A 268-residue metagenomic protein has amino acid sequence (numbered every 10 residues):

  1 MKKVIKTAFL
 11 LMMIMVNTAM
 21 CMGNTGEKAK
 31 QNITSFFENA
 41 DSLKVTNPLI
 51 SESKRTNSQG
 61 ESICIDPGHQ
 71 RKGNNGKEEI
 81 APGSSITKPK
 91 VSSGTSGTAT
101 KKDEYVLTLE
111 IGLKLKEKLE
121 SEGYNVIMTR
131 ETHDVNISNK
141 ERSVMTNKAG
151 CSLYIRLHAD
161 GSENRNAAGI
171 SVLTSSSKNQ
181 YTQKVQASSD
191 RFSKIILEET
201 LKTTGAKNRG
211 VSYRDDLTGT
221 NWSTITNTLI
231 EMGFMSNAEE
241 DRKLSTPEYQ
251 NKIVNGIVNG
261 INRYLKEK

Functional and structural regions predicted by a protein language model:
K2-K268: Catalytic-site microenvironment of enzymes that process N-acetyl-hexosamine-containing cell-wall polysaccharides
